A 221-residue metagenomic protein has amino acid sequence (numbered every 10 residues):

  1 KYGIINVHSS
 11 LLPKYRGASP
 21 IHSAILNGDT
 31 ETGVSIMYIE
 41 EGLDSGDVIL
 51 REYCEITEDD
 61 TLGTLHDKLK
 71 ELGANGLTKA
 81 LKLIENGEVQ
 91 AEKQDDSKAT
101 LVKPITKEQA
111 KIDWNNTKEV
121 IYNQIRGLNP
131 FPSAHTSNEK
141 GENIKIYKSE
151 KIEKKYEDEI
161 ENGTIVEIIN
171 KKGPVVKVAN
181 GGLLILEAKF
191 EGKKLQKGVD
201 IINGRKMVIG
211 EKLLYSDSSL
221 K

Functional and structural regions predicted by a protein language model:
K1-P104, E108: Donor/substrate-binding cores of folate-linked one-carbon enzymes
K14-A18, W114, K194: Alpha-helix N-cap/helix-start motif
V102-P104, Q109-I112, T117-V120: Active-site loop ensemble at the mouth of alpha/beta enzyme cores that anchors a bound cofactor
N115-K221: An anion-binding loop in the catalytic cleft
